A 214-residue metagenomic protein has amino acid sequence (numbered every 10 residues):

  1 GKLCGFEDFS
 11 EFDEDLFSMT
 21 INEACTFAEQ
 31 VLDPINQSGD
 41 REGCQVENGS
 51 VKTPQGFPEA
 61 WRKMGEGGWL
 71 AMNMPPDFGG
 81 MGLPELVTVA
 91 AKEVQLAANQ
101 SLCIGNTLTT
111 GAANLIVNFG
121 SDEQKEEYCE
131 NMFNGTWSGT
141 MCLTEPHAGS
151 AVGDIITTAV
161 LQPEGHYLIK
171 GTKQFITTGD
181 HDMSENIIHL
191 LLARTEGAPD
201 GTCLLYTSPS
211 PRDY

Functional and structural regions predicted by a protein language model:
G1-C103, E127: Amphipathic, small/basic residue-rich leader segments at the start of a protein or domain
I21, N73-P76, G105-L108, C142-L143 (+2 more regions): Glycine-rich, histidine-containing beta strand-loop boundary motifs that form or position
M81, E123-G197: Glycine-rich, Trp-frequent "lid" loop and neighboring beta-strands that shape and gate the flavin cofactor pocket
I104-D122, G149: N-terminal glycine-rich flavin-associated loop
I116, L204-L205: Flexible, gly/proline-biased loop segments at the beginnings of proteins or at boundaries between secondary-structure
E196, G201, R212: Conserved catalytic alpha/beta cores of large enzymes that bind or transform nucleotide phosphates and polynucleotides
Y206-Y214: Single conserved hydrophobic/aromatic residue that forms the stacking wall/gate of nucleotide- or nucleobase-binding
